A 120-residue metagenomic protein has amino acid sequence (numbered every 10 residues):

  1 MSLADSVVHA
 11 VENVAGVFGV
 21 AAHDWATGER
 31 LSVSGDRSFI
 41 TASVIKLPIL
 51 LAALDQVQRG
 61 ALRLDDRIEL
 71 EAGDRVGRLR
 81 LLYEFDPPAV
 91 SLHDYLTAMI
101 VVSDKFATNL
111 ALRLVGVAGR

Functional and structural regions predicted by a protein language model:
M1-R120: Active-site-adjacent loops and short helices of periplasmic peptidoglycan-processing enzymes
